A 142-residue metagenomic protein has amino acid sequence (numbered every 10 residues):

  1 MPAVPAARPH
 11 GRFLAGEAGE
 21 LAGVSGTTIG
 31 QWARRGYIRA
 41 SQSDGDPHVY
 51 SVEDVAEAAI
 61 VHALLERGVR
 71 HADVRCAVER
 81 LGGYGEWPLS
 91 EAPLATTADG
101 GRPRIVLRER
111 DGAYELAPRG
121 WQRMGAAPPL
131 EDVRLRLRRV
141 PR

Functional and structural regions predicted by a protein language model:
M1-R12, H62-R142: Basic Lys/Arg-rich amphipathic helical interaction modules
P5-Q31: Polyanion-binding surface elements
V24-P47: Major-groove DNA-recognition helix of helix-turn-helix-type DNA-binding domains
S25, S51, R70-H71: Helix N-cap / loop-to-helix initiation motif
Q42-A63: Short helix-start
